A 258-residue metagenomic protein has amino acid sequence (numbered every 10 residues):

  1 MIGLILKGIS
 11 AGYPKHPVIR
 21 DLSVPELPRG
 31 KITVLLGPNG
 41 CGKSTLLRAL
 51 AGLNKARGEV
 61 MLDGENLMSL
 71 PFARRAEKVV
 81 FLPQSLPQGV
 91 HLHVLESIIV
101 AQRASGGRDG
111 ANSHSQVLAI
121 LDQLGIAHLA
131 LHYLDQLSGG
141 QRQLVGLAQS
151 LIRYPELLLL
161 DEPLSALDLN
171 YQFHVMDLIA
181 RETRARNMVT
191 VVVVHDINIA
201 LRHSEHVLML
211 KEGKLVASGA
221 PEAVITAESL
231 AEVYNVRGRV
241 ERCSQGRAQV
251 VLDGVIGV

Functional and structural regions predicted by a protein language model:
M1-L6, S10-R29, S69-P71, G89: A short, flexible loop at the N-terminus of ABC-type nucleotide-binding domains that lies
L36-P38: The feature captures the beta-strand-to-loop junction immediately N-terminal to the Walker
A51: Helix-to-loop junction immediately C-terminal to a conserved catalytic motif
G58-N66: Conserved ABC transporter NBD signature motif
N112-L129, Y154: Conserved ABC ATPase "signature" region
Y133-L137, Q141: Conserved ABC ATPase signature
L158-E162: Catalytic Walker B motif of ABC-type/P-loop ATPase nucleotide-binding domains
V233-V258: ABC ATPase nucleotide-binding domains
